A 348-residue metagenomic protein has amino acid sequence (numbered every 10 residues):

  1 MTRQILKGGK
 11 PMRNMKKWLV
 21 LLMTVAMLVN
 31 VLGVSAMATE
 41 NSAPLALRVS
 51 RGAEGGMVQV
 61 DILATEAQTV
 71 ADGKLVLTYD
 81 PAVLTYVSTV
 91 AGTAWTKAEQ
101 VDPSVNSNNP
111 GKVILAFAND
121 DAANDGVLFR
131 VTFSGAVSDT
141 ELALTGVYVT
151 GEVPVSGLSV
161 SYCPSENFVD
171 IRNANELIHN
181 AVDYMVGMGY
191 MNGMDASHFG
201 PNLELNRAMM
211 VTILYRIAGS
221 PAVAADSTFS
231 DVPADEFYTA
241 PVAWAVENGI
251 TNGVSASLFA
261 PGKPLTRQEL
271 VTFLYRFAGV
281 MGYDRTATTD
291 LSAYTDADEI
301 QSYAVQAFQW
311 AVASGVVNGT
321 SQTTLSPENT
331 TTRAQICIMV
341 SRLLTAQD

Functional and structural regions predicted by a protein language model:
M1-M12, D183: Short, Lys/Arg-enriched N-terminal segments with co-localized hydrophobic residues within the first ~10-30 amino acids
K16-L28: Sec-dependent N-terminal signal peptides
K17, A36-S165: Acidic, low-complexity intrinsically disordered segments
L28-T39, S159-H179, N192-V211, Y215-A240 (+4 more regions): Feature responds to low-complexity, polar/acidic, surface-exposed segments characteristic of secreted/exported proteins
L75, V131, V182-M185, A245: Extracellular/surface recognition and adhesion modules
